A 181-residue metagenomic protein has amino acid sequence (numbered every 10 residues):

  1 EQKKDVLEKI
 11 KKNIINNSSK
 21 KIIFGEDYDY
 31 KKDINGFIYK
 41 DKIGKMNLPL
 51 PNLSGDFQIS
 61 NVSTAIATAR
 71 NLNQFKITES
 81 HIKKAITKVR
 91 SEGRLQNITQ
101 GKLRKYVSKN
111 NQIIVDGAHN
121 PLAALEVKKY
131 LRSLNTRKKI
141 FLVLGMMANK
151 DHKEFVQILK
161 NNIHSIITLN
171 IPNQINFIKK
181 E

Functional and structural regions predicted by a protein language model:
E1-L48, V62-K83: Acidic, Mg2+-coordinating active-site environments of NTP-dependent enzymes
E1-Q2, L144-A148, N170-I171: Cofactor-binding loop segments of dinucleotide-utilizing enzymes, especially the Rossmann-like FAD- and NAD(P)+-binding
K3-I22, K31-G36, S108-V115, P121 (+1 more regions): C-terminal helical cap/extension that packs against the catalytic core of soluble nucleotide-cofactor enzymes
G25, T99, N170: Residues at the C-termini of beta-strands that transition into short coil/loop
K42-S165: Nucleotide phosphate-binding/pyrophosphate-handling subdomain across enzymes that bind or process nucleotide phosphates
